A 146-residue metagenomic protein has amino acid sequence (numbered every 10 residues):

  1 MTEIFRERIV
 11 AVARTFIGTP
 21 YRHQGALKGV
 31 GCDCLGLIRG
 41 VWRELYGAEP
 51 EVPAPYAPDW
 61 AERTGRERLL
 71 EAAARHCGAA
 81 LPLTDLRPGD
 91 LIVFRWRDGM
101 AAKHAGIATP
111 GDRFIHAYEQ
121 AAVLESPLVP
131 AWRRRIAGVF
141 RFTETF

Functional and structural regions predicted by a protein language model:
M1-T19, L128-F146: Non-catalytic ligand/cofactor/substrate-binding and regulatory segments of enzyme domains
T2-V10, E51-V123, V129: ...with weaker cross-activation on analogous glycine-rich loops/strands in unrelated enzymes
R14, Y21, L27, C32 (+1 more regions): Short glycine- and Lys/Arg-enriched binding-loop motifs that mark or flank ligand-binding interfaces
I17, L45-Y46, C77: A broad structural signal for alpha-helix termini and local helix breaks/kinks
Y21-A26, E49-A54: Surface-exposed patches in mature extracellular/periplasmic domains of secreted proteins
A26-L45: Active-site nucleophilic cysteine motif
K28, A121, T143-F146: Residue-level detector of flexible, active-site-proximal loop/helix-junction positions within diverse enzyme catalytic
